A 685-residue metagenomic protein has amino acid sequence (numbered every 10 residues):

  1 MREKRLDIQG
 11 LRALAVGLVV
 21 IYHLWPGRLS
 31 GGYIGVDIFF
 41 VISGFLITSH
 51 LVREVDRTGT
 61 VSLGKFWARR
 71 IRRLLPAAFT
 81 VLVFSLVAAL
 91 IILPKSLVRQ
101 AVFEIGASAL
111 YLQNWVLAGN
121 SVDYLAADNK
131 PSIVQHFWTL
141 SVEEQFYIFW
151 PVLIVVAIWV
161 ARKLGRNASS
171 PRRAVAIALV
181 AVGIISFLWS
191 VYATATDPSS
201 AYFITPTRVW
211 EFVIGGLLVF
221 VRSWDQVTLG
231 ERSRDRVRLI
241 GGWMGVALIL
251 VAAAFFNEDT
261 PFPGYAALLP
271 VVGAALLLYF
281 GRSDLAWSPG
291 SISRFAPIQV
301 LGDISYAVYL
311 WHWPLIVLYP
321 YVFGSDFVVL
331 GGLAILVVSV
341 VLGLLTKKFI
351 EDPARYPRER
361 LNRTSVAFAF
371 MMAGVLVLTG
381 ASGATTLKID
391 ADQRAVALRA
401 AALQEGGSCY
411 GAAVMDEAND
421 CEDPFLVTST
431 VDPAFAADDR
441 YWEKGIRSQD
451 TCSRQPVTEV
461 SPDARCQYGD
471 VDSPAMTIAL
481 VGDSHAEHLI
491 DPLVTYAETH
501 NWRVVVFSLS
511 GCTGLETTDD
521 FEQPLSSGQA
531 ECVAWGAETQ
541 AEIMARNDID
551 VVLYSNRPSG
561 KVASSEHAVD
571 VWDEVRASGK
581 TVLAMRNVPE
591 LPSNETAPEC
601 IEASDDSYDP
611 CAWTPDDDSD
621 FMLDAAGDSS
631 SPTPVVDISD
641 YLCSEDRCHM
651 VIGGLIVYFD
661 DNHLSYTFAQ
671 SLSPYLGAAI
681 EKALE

Functional and structural regions predicted by a protein language model:
M1-T379, I656-Y658: Membrane-interface helix/loop caps of multi-pass membrane proteins
E258, F323-L330, V340-V341, K348 (+1 more regions): Extracellular/periplasmic envelope-modification machinery, especially enzymes that add or remove acyl/ester groups on
